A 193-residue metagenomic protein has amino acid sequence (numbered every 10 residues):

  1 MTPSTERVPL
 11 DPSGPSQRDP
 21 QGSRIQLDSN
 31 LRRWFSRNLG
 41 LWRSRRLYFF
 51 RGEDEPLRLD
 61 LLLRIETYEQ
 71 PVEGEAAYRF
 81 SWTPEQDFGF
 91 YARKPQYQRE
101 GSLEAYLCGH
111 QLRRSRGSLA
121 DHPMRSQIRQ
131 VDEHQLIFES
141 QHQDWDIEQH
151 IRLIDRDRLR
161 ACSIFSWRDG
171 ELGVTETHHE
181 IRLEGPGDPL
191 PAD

Functional and structural regions predicted by a protein language model:
M1-E100, V174-T175, R182-D193: Amphipathic/hydrophobic helical signal segments and adjacent flexible N-terminal regions that mediate secretion
R37, P123, D146: Short, well-structured alpha-helical interface segments that form or flank functional binding sites
L39-R43, E75-R79, Q111-R113, V131-F138 (+1 more regions): Short, hydrophobic/aromatic-rich segments at coil-to-beta transitions
L47, S118-P123, R156-L159: Charge-rich amphipathic alpha-helical interaction elements
E55-L57, Q130, Q141-Q143: A generic structural micro-feature
S81-E139: Contiguous, well-ordered beta-strand patches that form the walls/edges of small beta-barrel/beta-sandwich domains
H134-D193: Glycine-rich, aromatic-bearing surface loops/beta-hairpins
